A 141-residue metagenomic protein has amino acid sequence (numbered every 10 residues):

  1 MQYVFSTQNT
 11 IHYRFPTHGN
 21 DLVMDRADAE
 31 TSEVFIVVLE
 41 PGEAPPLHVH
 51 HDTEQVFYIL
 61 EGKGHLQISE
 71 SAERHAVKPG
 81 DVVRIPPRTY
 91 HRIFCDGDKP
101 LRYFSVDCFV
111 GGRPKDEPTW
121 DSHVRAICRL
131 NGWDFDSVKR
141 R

Functional and structural regions predicted by a protein language model:
M1-E33, P46, P114, P118-R141: A short, N-terminal "cap"/entry segment at the start of jelly-roll beta-barrel domains of the cupin/DSBH fold
M24-R26, P46-H51, I68, H75-A76 (+1 more regions): Short histidine-centered beta-strand/loop micro-motifs that create catalytic or ligand/metal-coordination sites
V34-V38, V56, R74, V82-R84 (+1 more regions): Conserved hydrophobic/aromatic beta-strand scaffold that supports enzyme active sites
F35-H51: Conserved short histidine dyad/triad with adjacent acidic residue
I36, V49, L60, I68-E70 (+3 more regions): Residue-level recognition of conserved beta-strand positions in structured domain cores
V56-P79, T89: A short beta-strand-loop-beta hairpin characteristic of the jelly-roll/cupin
P79, P87-D116: Ligand-binding loop in jelly-roll beta-barrel domains
